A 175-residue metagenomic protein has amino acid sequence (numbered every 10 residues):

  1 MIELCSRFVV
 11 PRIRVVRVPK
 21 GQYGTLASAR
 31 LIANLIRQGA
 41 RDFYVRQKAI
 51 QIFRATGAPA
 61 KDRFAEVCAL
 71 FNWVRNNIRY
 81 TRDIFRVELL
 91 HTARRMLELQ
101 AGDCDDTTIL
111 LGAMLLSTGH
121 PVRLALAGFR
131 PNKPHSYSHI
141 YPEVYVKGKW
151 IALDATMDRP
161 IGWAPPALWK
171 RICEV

Functional and structural regions predicted by a protein language model:
M1, R37, V45, D106-I109 (+1 more regions): Low-complexity, compositionally biased segments
M1-I13: Intrinsically disordered, low-structural-confidence terminal and linker regions
R12, K20, P166-A167: Generic low-complexity segments that are intrinsically disordered, proline-rich and/or Lys/Arg-biased
P19-G102, P134, S138, G148: Secondary-structure boundary elements
E66, D106-V175: Hydrophobic/aromatic-rich core segments of domains that either
